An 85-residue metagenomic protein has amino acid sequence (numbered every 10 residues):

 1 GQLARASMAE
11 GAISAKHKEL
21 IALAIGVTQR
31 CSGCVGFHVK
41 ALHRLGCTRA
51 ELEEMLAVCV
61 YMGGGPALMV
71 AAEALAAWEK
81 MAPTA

Functional and structural regions predicted by a protein language model:
G1-E19, H43, A67-A85: Acidic, glycine/proline-rich low-complexity segments that act as flexible tails and inter-domain linkers
Q2-L3, F37-A41, M55: A general alpha-helix detector
A4, L20-I25, M55-M62: Short alpha-helical scaffolding segments that buttress acidic/His motifs in well-ordered protein cores
S14-A15, S32, R49: Alpha-helix N-cap/helix-initiation sites
I21, I25-F37: Short, thiol/selenol-centered motifs that function as redox-active sites or metal-ligating centers
C31, Y61-M69: Amphipathic C-terminal alpha-helical segment
V35-R49: Amphipathic, hydrophobic secondary-structure cores in small proteins
